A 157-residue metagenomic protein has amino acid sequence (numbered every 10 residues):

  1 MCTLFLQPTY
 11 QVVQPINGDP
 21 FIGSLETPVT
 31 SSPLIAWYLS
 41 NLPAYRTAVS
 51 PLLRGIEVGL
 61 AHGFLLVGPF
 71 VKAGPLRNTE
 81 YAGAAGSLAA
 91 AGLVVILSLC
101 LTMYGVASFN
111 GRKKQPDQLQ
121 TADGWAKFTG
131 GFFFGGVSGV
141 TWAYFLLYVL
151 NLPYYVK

Functional and structural regions predicted by a protein language model:
C2-E57, A61-G130, W142-K157: Juxtamembrane/disordered regions of integral membrane proteins
S138-G139: Hydrophobic core segments of alpha-helical transmembrane domains in multi-pass membrane transport and ion-translocation
